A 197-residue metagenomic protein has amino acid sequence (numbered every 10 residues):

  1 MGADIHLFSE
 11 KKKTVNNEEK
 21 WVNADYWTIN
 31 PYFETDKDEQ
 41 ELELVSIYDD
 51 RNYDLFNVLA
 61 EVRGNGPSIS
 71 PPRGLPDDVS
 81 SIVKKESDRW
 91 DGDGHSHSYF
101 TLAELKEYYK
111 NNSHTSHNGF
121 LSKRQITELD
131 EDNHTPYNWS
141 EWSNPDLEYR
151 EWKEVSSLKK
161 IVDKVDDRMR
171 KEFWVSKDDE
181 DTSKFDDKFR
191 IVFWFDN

Functional and structural regions predicted by a protein language model:
M1-D187, D196-N197: Acidic (Asp/Glu-rich) sequence patches and key acidic residues that form negatively charged surfaces used
I191-F193: Intrinsically disordered, low-complexity segments that are common in secreted/host-exposed effector and toxin peptides
